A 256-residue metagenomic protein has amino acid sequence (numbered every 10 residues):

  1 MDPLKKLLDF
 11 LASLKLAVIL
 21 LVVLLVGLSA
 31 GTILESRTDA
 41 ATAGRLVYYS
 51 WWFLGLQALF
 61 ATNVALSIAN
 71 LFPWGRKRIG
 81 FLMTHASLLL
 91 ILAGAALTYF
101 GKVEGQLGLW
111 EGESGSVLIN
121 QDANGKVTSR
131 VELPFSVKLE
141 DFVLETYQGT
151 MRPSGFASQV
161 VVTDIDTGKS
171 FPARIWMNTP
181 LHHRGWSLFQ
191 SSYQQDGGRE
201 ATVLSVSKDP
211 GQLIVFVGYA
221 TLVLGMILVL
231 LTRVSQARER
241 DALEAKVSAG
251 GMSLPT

Functional and structural regions predicted by a protein language model:
M1-T256: Solvent-exposed, non-transmembrane regions of integral membrane proteins
